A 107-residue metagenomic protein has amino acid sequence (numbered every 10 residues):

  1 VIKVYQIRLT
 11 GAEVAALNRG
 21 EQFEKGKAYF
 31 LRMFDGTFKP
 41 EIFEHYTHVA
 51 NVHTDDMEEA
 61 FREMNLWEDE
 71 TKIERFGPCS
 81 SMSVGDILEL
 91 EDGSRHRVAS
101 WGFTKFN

Functional and structural regions predicted by a protein language model:
V1-D56: Extended boundary segments
R8, R19, R32, R62 (+2 more regions): Arginine residue identity/basic-tract feature
Y29, L66, S100-G102: Residues in intrinsically disordered, low-complexity segments of regulatory proteins
D35-L88: Short, conserved turn/kink motifs that form compact alpha/beta structural patches or helix kinks used as
G77-N107: Short, compact, well-ordered microdomains
